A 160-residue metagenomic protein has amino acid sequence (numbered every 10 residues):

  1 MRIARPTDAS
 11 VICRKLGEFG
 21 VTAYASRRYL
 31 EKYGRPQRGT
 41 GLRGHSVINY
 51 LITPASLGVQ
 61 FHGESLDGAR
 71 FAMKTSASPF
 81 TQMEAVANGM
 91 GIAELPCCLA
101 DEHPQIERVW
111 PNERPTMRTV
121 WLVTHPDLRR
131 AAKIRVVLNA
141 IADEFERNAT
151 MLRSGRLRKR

Functional and structural regions predicted by a protein language model:
I3-V120, E146-R160: C-terminal regulatory
M83, T124, L138: A cross-family signal for key residues in well-ordered alpha-helices that form functional helical elements
V120-R130: A bilobed periplasmic-binding-protein/Venus flytrap-type ligand-binding module shared by bacterial periplasmic
R129-D143: Short amphipathic alpha-helical coupling segments at ligand-binding clamshell hinges and other catalytic/signaling
